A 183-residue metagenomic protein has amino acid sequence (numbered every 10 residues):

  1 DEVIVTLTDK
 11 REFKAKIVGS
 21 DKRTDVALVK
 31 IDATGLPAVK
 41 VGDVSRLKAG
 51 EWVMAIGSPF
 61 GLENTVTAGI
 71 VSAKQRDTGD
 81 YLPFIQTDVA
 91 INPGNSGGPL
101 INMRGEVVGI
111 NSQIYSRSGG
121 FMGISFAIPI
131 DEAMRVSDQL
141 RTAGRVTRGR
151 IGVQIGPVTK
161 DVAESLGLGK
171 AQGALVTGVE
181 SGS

Functional and structural regions predicted by a protein language model:
D1-S183: Serine-dependent protease modules
